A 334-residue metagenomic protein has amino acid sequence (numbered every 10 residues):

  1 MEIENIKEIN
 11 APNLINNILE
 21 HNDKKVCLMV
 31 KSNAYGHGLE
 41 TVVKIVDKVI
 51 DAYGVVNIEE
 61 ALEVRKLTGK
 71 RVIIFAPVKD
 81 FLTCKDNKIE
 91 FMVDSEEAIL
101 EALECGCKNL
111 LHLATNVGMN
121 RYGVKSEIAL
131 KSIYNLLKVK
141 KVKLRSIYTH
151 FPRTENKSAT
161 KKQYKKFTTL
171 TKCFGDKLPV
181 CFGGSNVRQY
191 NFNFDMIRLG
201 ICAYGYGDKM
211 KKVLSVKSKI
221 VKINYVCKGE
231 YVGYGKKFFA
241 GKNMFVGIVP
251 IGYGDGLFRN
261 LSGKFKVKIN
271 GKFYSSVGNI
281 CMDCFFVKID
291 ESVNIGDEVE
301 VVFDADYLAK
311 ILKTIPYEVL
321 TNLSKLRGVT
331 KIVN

Functional and structural regions predicted by a protein language model:
M1-P12, N16, V78-F81, D94-A98 (+2 more regions): Active-site anion/phosphate-binding pocket segments in diverse small-molecule metabolic enzymes
E2-A11, K24-C173, K177-P179: Active-site-proximal beta-alpha core segment in soluble small-molecule metabolic enzymes
I15-K24: Glycine-rich phosphate/diphosphate-binding loops that line cofactor/substrate pockets in enzymes
